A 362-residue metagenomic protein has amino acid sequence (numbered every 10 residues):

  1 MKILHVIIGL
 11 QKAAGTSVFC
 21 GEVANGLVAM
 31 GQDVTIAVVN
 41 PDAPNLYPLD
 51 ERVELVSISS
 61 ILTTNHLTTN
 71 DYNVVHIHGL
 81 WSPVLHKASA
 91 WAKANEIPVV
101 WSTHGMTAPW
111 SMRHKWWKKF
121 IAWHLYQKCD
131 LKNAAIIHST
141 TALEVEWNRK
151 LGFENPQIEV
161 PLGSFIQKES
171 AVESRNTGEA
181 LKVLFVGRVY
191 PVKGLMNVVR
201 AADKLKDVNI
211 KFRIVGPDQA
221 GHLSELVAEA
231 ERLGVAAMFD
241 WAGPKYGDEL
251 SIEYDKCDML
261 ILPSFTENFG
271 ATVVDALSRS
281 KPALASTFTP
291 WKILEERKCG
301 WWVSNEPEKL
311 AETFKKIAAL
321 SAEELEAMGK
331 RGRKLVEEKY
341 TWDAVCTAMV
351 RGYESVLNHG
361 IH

Functional and structural regions predicted by a protein language model:
S17-E22, L181, F185-K204, S224-E225: A conserved mid-protein helix/loop that constitutes part of the nucleotide-sugar donor-binding site
I36-A43, V186, K211-V227, G243-P244: Glycosyltransferase donor-sugar binding loop
A94, K119-I136: Membrane-proximal helix-turn-helix segments that form the acceptor-binding/catalytic region of lipid-linked
D130-P156, S164-I166: A short, active-site helix/loop in glycosyltransferases that binds the activated sugar's phosphate group
P244-K245, I252-C257: Short alpha-helical donor nucleotide-sugar binding micro-motif in glycosyltransferases
F265: Aromatic "clamp/platform" in nucleotide-sugar-dependent glycosyltransferases that forms part of the donor/acceptor
P282-S286: Short hydrophobic beta-strand element within catalytic cores of glycosyltransferases and related nucleotide-activated
W301-E308, K316-A322: Conserved acidic donor-binding segment of nucleotide-sugar-dependent glycosyltransferases
